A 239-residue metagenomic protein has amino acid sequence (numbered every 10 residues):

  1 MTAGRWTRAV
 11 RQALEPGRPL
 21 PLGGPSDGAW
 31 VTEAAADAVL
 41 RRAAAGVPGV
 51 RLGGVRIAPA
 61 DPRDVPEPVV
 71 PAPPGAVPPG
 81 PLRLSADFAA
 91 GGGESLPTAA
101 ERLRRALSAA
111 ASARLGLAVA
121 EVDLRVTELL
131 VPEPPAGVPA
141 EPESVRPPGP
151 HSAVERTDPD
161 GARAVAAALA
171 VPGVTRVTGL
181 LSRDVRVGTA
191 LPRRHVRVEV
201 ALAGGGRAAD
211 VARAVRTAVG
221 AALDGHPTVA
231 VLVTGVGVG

Functional and structural regions predicted by a protein language model:
M1-D27, V69-V77, A136-R156, G235-G239: Actinobacteria-biased recognition of intrinsically disordered, low-complexity terminal regions
G17-A72, P150-V185: N-proximal, solvent-exposed amphipathic alpha-helical segments enriched in charged/polar residues
L40-A43, L96-L115, R207-P227: Short, non-transmembrane amphipathic alpha-helical segments
V47-A89, D123-V131, T175-A203, A230-G239: Short edge beta-strands and adjacent turn/loop segments
R83, D87-F88, R102-T127: Internal, hydrophobic cores of structured domains that mediate oligomerization or house catalytic pockets within large
A113-T175: Surface-exposed beta-loop interaction hotspot
P150, A170-V177, L191-A203, D210-T228: C-terminal interaction module
